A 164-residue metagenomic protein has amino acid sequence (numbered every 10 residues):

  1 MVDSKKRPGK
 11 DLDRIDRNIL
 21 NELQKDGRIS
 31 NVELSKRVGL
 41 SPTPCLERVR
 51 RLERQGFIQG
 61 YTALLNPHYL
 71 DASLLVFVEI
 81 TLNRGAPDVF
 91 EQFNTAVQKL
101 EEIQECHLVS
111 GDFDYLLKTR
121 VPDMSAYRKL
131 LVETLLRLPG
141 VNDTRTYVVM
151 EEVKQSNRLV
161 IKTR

Functional and structural regions predicted by a protein language model:
M1-R164: A compositional/biophysical signature of low hydrophobicity enriched in polar/charged and small residues
